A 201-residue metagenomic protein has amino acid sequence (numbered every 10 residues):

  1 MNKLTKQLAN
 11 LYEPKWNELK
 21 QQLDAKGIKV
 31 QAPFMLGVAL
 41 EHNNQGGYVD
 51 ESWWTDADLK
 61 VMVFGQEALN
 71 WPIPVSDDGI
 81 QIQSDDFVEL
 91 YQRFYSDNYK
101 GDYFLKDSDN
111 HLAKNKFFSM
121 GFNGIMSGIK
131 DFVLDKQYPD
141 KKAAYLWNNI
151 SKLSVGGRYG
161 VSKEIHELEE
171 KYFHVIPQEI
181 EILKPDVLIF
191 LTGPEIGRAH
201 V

Functional and structural regions predicted by a protein language model:
N2-L183, V187: A polyanion-binding, active-site-adjacent surface
F190: Redox-cofactor binding/interface segments in oxidoreductases and associated redox assembly factors
G193: Flexible loop residues that form catalytic and substrate-binding hotspots at small-molecule/glycan-binding clefts
A199-V201: Conserved small/polar residues in nucleotide/adenosyl-binding loops
